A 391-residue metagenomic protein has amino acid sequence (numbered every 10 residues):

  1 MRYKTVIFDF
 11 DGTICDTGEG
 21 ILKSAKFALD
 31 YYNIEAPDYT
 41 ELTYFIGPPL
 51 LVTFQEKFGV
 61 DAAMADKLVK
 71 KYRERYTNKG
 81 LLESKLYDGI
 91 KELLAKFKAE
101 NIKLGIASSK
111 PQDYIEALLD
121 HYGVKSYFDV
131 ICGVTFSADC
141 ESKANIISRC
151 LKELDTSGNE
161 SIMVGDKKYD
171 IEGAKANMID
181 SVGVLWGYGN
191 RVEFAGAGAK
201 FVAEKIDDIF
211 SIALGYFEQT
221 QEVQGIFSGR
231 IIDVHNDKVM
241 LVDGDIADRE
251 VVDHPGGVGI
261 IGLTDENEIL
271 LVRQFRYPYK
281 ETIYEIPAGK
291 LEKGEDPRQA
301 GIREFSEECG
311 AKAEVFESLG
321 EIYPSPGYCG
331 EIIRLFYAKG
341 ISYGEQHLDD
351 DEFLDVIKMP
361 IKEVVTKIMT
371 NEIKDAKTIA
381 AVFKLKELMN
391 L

Functional and structural regions predicted by a protein language model:
M1-Y44, F58: Active-site neighborhood of HAD-like aspartate-dependent phosphohydrolases
T5, K143-E172: Conserved Lys-Pro-Asp/Glu-containing loop-to-beta segment of HAD-superfamily phosphomonoesterases, centered on
A25, I90-D120: Substrate-recognition element of Asp-dependent hydrolases with the DxDx(T/V) motif
Q55-K91, E100: Metal-dependent phosphoesterase signature
S137-S142, G225-S228, L241, I322-R334: Acidic pyrophosphate-coordinating catalytic loop
M163-A203: Acidic, Mg2+-coordinating phosphoryl-transfer loop and its flanking beta/alpha structural elements, shared across
F217-E218, V223-G259, T264-D265: Acidic, metal-coordinating catalytic segment for phosphate/diphosphate chemistry, firing primarily on the Nudix
A247, G256-G259, T264, K290-A376: Unchanged
